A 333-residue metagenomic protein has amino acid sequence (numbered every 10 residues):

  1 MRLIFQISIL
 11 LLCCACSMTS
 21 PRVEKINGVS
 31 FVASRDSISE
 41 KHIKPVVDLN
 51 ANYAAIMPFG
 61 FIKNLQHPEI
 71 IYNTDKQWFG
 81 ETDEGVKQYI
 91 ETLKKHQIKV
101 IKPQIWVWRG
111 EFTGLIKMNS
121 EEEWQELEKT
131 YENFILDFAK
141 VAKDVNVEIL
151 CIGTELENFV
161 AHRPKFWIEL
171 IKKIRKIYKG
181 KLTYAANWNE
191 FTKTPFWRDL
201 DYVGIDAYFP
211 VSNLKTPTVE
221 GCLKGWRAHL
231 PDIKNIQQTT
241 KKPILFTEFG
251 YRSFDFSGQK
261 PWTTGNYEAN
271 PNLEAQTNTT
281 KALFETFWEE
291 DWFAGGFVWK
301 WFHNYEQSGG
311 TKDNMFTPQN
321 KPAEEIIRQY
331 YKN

Functional and structural regions predicted by a protein language model:
I4-C13: Sec-dependent N-terminal signal peptides
S17-L49: Boundary/entry segment of secreted carbohydrate-active catalytic domains
S30-A33, E69-D83, S120-E132, G153-H162 (+2 more regions): The substrate-binding groove and active-site-proximal loops of carbohydrate-active enzymes, especially glycoside
N52-P68, D83-V160, F256, W301-N304: Substrate-binding cleft and catalytic face of glycoside hydrolase catalytic domains, especially the flexible beta-alpha
I101-I105, C151-E155, F159-V160, I168-T192 (+2 more regions): Aromatic-lined carbohydrate-recognition surfaces of secreted/lumenal glycan-active proteins
I135-A139, V145-T154, A186-K224, P243 (+1 more regions): Aromatic- and acid-rich polysaccharide-binding/catalytic face of secreted or lumenal carbohydrate-active enzymes
N158, A207-V219, I236-T277, W299-N314: Active-site clefts of carbohydrate-active enzymes
P261, T277-T280, T286, E290-N333: Aromatic-rich peripheral "rim/lid" segments of glycoside hydrolase catalytic domains that contact and position glycan
